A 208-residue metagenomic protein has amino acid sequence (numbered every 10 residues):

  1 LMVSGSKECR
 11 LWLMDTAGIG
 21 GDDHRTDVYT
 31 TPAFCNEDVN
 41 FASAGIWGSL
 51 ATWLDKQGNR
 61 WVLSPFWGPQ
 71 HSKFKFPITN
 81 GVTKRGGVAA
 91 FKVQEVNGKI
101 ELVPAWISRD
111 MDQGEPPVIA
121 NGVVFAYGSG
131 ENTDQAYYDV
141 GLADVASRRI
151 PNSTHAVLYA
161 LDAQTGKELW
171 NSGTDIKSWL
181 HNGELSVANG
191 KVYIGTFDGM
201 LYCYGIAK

Functional and structural regions predicted by a protein language model:
L1-K208: Extracytoplasmic/lumenal domain signature
